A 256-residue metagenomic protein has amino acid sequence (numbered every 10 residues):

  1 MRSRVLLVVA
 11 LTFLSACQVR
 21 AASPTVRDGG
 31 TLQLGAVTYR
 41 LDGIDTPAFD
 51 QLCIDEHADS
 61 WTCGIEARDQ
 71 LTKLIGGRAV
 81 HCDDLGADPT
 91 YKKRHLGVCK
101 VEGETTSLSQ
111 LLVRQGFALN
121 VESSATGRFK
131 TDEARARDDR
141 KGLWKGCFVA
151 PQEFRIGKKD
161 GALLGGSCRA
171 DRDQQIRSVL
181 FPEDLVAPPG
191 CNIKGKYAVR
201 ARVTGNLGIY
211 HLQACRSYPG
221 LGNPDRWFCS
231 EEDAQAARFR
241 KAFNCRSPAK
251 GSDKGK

Functional and structural regions predicted by a protein language model:
M1-L7: Bacterial N-terminal signal peptides that target proteins for export
L7-S15: Bacterial N-terminal signal peptides
V19-F117: Electropositive
L41, L112, A136, Y210-H211: Bulky hydrophobic/aromatic "packing anchor" residues in well-ordered structure
Q51-I65, E122-K141: Short, surface-exposed secondary-structure junctions/capping segments
T62-G76, R137-C147, K241: A short, charged
A67-L71, E104, L108-S109, V113 (+4 more regions): Stable alpha-helical elements in mature extracytoplasmic
L119-G127, G142-K256: Mature, structured domains enriched in cysteine- and short glycine motifs
